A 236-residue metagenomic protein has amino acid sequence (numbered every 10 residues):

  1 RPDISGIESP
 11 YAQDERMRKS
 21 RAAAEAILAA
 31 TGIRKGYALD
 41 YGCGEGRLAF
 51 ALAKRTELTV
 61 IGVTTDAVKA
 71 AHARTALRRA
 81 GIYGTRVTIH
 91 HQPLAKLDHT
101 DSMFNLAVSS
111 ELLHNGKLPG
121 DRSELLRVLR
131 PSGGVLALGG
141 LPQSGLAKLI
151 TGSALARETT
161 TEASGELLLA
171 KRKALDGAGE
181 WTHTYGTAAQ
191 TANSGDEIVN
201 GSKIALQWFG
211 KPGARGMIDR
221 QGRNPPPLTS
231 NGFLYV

Functional and structural regions predicted by a protein language model:
R1-E45, F50-K54, L77-R78, Q143 (+3 more regions): Extracellular/periplasmic ectodomains of large secreted or surface enzymes and adhesion receptors
T59-T64: Conserved SAM-binding motif I beta-strand of class I
A73-R74: Conserved SAM-binding loop
I82-L94: Conserved SAM-binding strand-loop segment of SAM-dependent methyltransferases
A95-L106: A short acidic, Gly/Pro-enriched loop at the edge of an enzyme's catalytic core that lines a small-molecule cofactor
F104-P119: A short SAM/SAH-binding and catalytic strip from SAM-dependent methyltransferases
K117-G134: A short glycine-rich, Lys/Arg-flanked "PGG" loop and its adjoining helix->strand segment in the class I
G232-V236: Short beta-strand elements that form the blades of beta-propeller/WD-repeat-like and other beta-sheet-rich scaffold
